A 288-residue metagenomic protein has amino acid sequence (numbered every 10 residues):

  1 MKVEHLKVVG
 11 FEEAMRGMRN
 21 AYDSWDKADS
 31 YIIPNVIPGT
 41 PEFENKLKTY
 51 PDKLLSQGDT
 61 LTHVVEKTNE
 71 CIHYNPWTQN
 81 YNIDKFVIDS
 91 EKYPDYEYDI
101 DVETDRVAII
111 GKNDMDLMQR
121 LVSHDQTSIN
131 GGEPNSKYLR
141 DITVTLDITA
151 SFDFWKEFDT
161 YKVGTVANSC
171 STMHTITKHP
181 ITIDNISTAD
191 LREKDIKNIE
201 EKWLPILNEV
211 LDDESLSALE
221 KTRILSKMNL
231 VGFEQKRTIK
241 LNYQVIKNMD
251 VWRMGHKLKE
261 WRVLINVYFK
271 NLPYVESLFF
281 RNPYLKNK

Functional and structural regions predicted by a protein language model:
M1-K288: Family-specific signature for flavin-dependent thymidylate synthase
